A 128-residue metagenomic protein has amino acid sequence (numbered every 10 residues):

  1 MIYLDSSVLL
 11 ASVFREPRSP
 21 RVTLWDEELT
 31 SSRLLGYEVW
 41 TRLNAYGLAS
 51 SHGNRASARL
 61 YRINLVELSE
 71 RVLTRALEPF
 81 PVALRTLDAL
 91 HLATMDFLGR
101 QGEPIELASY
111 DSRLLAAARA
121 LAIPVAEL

Functional and structural regions predicted by a protein language model:
M1, S32, F97-L128: Acidic, PIN/NYN-like endoribonuclease modules and their adjacent C-terminal/linker elements
M1-L35, A45-R55, I123: Short, well-structured N-terminal submotif of metal-dependent ribonuclease cores
L4, S31, E67, T86-A89 (+1 more regions): Short beta-strand scaffold positions
L9, L35, V72, H91 (+1 more regions): Alpha-helix capping/helix-boundary segments
A11, P20, T41, T74 (+1 more regions): Alpha-helical elements of the RecA-like P-loop NTPase motor core of helicases
L34-E38, S51, E67, R71: Generic recognition of short, well-ordered alpha-helical interface segments
Y61-T94: Acidic catalytic patch
